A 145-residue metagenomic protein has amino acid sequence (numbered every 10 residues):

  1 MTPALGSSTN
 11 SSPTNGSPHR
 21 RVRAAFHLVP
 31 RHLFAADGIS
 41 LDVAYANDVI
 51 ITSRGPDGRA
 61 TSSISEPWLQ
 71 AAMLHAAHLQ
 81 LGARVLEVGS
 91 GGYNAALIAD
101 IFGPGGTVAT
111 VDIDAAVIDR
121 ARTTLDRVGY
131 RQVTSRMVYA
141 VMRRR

Functional and structural regions predicted by a protein language model:
M1-L86, Y93-I101, V117-D119, T123-D126: Class I SAM-dependent transferase core
S90, I113: Short, contiguous, pocket-lining structural segments that sit at or immediately flank catalytic/ligand-binding sites
G91-N94, V138: Short, conserved phosphate-binding/catalytic loop or strand-edge motifs used in phosphoryl-/nucleotidyl-transfer
T107-D112: Conserved SAM-binding motif I beta-strand of class I
I118-R145: S-adenosyl-L-methionine
